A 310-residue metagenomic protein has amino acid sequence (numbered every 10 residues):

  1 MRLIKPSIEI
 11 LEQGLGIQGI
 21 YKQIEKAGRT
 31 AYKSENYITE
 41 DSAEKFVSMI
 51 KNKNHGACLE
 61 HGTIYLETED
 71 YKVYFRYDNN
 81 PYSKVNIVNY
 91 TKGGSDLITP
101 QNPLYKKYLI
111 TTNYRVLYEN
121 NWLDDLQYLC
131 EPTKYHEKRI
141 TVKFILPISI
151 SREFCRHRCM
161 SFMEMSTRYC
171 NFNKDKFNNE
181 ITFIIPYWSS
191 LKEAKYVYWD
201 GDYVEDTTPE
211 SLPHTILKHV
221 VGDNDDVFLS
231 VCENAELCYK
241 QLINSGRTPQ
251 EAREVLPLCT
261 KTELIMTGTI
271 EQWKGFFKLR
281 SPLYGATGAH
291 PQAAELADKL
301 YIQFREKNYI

Functional and structural regions predicted by a protein language model:
M1-I310: Family-specific signature for flavin-dependent thymidylate synthase
